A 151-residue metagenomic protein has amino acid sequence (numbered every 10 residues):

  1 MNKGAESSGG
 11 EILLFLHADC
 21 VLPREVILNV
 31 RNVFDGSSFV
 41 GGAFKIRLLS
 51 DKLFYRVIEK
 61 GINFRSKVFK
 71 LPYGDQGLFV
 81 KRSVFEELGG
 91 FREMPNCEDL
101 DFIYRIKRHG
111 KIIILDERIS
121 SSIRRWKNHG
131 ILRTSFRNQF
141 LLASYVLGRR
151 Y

Functional and structural regions predicted by a protein language model:
M1-S8: Glycine-rich, basic loop-to-helix element that forms the pyrophosphate-binding segment of sugar-nucleotide handling
G9-G10, D75-L88: Conserved nucleotide-sugar donor-binding and metal-coordinating catalytic region shared by glycosyltransferases
L13: Short aromatic/hydrophobic "clamp" motif used to bind/position activated sugar donors
H17-V21: The conserved acidic donor/metal-binding loop of glycosyltransferases
R24-F54: Conserved donor NDP-sugar-binding/catalytic core segment of glycosyltransferases
L71-V80, I112, R118-S120: Short glycine- and hydrophobic/aromatic-rich loop-to-beta-strand nucleating segment in the catalytic cores
V84-L88, M94-I113, R118: A short, conserved alpha-helix in the catalytic core of glycosyltransferases
D116-G130: Active-site donor/metal-binding and catalytic loop motifs of nucleotide-sugar-dependent glycosylation enzymes
